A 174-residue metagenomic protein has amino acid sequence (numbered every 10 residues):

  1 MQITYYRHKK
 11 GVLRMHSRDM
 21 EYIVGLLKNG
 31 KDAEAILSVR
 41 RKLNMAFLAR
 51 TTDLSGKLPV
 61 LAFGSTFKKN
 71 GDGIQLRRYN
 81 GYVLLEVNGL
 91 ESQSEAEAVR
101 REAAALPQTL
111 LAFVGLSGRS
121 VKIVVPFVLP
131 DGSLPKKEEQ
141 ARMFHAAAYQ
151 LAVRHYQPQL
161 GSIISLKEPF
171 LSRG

Functional and structural regions predicted by a protein language model:
M1-G81: DNA replication initiation on ssDNA origins
I3-G11, T66, D72-Q93, V128-G174: DNA replication initiation modules
L43, F47-T51, A103-P107, A152-L160: Hydrophobic, Leu/Ile/Phe/Ala-enriched alpha-helical segments that form helix-helix packing faces
G73-R78, A112-G118: Short glycine/proline-enriched loop/turn "hinge" motifs that connect secondary-structure elements and lie
V83-E86, F113-V114, K122: Structural recognition of the beta-strand scaffold that forms the well-ordered cores of secreted hydrolase catalytic
S92-Q108: Short amphipathic alpha-helix segments
L111-S117, L166-L171: Short beta-strand
G115-P130: Short, conserved phosphate-binding/catalytic loop or strand-edge motifs used in phosphoryl-/nucleotidyl-transfer
